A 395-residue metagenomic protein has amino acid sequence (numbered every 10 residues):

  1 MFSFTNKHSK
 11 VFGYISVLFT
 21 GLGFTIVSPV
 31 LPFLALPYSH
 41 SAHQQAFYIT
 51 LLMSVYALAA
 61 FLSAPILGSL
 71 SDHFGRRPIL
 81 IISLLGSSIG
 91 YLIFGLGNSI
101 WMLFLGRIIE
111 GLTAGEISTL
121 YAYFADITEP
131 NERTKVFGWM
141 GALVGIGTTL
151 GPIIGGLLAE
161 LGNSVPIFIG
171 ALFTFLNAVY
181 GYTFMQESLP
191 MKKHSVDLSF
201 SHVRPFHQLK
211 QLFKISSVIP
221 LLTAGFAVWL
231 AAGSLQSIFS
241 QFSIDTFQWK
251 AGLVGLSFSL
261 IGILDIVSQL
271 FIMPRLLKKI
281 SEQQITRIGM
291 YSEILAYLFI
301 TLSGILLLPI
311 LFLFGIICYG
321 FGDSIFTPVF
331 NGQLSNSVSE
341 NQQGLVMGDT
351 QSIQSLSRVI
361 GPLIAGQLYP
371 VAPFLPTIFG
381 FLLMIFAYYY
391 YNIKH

Functional and structural regions predicted by a protein language model:
M1-K7, Q186-T223: Juxtamembrane intracellular "pre-TM" segments in multi-pass secondary transporters
V30-A46, S237-V254: Short amphipathic helix-loop junctions that connect adjacent transmembrane helices in Major Facilitator Superfamily/SLC
L51-L67, S259-I272: Central cavity-lining transmembrane alpha-helices of secondary-active solute carriers, predominantly the Major
L62-N98: Conserved MFS/SLC helix-loop-helix module at the cytosolic interface between two early adjacent transmembrane helices
S63-G75, S268-E282, Y369: Helix-to-loop junctions at the C-terminal end of transmembrane segments in multipass secondary transporters
L85-N98, S292-L306: C-terminal ends and interior cores of transmembrane alpha-helices in multi-pass membrane transporters/permeases
G106-G145: Cytoplasmic helix-loop-helix junction between adjacent transmembrane helices in 12-TM secondary transporters
L143-T183: Helix-loop-helix hairpin linking two adjacent transmembrane segments in secondary transporters
